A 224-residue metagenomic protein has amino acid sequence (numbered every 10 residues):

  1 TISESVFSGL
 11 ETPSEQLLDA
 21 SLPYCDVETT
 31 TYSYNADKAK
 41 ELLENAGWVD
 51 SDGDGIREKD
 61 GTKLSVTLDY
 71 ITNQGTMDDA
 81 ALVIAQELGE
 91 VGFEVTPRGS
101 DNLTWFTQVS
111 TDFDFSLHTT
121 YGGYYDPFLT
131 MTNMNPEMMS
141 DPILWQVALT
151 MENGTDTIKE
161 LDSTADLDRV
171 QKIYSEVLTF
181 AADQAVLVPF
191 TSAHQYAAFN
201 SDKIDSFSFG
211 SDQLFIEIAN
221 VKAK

Functional and structural regions predicted by a protein language model:
T1-E11, D19, P23, E44-V49 (+6 more regions): Sec-exported extracytoplasmic/periplasmic mature domains
T1-Q86, E176, K222-A223: Append "and occasionally in soluble cytosolic enzymes with long acidic Gly/Pro-rich linkers
E4, A46-I71, T119, T164-N200: Bilobed periplasmic-binding protein-like "clamshell/Venus-flytrap" ligand-binding domains
V6, L10, V27-N35, D69-A80 (+5 more regions): Extracytoplasmic/periplasmic, Sec-exported soluble proteins
P13, G75-M77, W105-F106, G123-P127 (+1 more regions): Flexible loop/turn segments at secondary-structure boundaries
L17, L88, L214-I216: ...the same signal can extend to comparable exposed beta-sheet modules with similar sequence chemistry even outside
Y24-E41, S51-L64, Q108-D112, T130-S163 (+1 more regions): Short, solvent-exposed loop/beta-turn-alpha elements that line the ligand-binding surface or hinge of extracytoplasmic
E87-M139: Periplasmic binding protein-like
